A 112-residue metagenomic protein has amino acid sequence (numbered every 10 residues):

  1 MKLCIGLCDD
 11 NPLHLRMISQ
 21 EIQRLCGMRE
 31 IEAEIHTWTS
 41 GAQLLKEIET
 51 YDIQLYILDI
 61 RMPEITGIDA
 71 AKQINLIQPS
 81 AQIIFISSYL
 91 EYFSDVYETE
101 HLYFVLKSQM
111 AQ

Functional and structural regions predicted by a protein language model:
M1-G6: Non-catalytic signal-transmission and effector/linker regions of two-component phosphorelay proteins
L7, A33, L45, D59: Generic anion/oxyanion-binding catalytic loop in active/binding sites
C8-D9, W38-S40, Y56: Conserved sequence signature across two-component system core domains
D9-N11, S88: Acidic di-acidic motifs
P12-H36: Two-component/phosphorelay signaling modules centered on CheY-like receiver
T37-Q43, G67: Helix N-cap/capping motif at the beta->alpha junctions
K46-Q112: CheY-like receiver
